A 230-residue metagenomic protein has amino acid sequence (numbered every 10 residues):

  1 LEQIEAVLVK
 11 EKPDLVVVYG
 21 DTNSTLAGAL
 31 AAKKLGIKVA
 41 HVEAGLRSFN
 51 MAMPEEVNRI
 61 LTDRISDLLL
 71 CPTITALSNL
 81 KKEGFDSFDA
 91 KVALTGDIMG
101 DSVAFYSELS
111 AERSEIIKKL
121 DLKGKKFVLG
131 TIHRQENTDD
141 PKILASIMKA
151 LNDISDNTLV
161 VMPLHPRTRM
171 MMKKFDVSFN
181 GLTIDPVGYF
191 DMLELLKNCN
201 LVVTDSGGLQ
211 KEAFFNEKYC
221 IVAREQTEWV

Functional and structural regions predicted by a protein language model:
L1-S87: Active-site and donor-binding regions of nucleotide-sugar-utilizing enzymes
V18-Y19, L30, H41-V42, L69 (+1 more regions): A donor-sugar binding/catalytic signature common to diverse glycosyltransferases and related nucleotide-sugar
Y19, P72-T73, T95, L164 (+1 more regions): Replace "coordinates the UDP/GDP/TDP-sugar" with "coordinates nucleotide-activated sugar donors
V39, L69, V92, V128 (+2 more regions): Hydrophobic/aromatic residues located in beta-strands of well-ordered beta-sheets within soluble catalytic
I65-I143: A nucleotide-sugar donor-handling region in carbohydrate enzymes
A111-C199: Donor-nucleotide binding loops and adjacent catalytic segments primarily of GT-B fold Leloir glycosyltransferases
